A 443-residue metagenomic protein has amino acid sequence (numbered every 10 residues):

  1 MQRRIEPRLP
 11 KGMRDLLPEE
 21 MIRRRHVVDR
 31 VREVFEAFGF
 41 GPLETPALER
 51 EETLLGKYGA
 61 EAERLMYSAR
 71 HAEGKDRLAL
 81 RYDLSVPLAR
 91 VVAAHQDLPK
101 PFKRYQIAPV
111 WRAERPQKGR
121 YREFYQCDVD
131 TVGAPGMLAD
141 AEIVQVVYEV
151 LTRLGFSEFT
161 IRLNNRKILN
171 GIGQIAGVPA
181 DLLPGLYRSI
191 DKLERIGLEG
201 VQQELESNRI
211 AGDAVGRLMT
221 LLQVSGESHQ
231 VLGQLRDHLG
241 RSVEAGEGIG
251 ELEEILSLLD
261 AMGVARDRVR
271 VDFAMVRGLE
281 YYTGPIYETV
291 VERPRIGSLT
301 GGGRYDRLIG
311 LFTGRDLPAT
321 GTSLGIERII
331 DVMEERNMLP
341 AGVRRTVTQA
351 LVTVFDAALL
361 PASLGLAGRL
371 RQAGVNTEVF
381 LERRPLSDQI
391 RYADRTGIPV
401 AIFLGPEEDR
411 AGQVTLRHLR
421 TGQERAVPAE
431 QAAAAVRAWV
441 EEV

Functional and structural regions predicted by a protein language model:
M1-M21, R70, P179: Auxiliary tRNA-acceptor-end handling modules of aminoacyl-tRNA synthetases
Q2, M21-F40, E49-E52, K75 (+4 more regions): Positively charged, Gly/Ser-enriched RNA/tRNA-binding surfaces
D15, V31, G173-D181: Phosphate-rich ligand and nucleic-acid binding surfaces
L43-L78, R120: Polyanion/phosphate-binding surface patch
K57-E61, I175-G177, D394-R395, L416-L419: Short low-complexity, flexible loop/linker segments enriched in glycine and/or proline with clustered acidic
A62-E73, V178-E199, V291-E292: Acidic, His- and aromatic-enriched active-site or binding-groove loops in soluble protein domains that engage sugars
L163-A176, D191-G197: Short, conserved secondary-structure transition motifs
